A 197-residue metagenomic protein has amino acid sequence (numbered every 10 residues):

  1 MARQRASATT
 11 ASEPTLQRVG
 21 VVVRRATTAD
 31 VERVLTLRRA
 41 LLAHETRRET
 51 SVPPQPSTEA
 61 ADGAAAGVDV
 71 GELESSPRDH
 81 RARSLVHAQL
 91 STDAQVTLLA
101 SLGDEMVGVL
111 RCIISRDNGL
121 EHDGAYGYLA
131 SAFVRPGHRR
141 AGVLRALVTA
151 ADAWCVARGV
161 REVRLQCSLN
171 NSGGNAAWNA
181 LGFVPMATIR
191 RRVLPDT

Functional and structural regions predicted by a protein language model:
M1-E32, A43, E49-Q55, D62 (+1 more regions): Conserved N-terminal entry element of GNAT/NAT acetyltransferase domains
L35, R39-V86: Conserved GNAT-fold acetyl-CoA-binding loop/helix
H87-L99: A short helix-loop-beta-strand connector motif used in the catalytic cores of GNAT acetyltransferases and, in some
L99, E105-I114, Y128, F133: Conserved beta-strand in the GNAT
R116-L129, R139, P185-M186: A conserved beta-turn-beta hairpin within the catalytic core of GNAT-like acetyltransferases that forms part
R135, A146-E162: Conserved acyl-CoA
P136, L165-G174, R191-V193: Conserved beta-strand-loop-alpha-helix junction that forms the acyl-donor binding cleft
R145, A157, L169-A187: Conserved active-site alpha-helix within GNAT-family acetyltransferase domains
